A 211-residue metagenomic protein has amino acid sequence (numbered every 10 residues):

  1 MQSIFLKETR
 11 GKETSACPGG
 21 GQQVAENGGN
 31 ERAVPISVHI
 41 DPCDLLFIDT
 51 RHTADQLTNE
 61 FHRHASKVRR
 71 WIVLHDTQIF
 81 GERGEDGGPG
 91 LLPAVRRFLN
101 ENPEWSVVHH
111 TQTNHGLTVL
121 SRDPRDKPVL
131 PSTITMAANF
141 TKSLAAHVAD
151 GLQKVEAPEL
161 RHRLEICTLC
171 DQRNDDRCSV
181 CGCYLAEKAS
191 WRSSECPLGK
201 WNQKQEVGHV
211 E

Functional and structural regions predicted by a protein language model:
M1-D126: S-adenosylmethionine/decaboxylated-SAM
K127-E211: Cysteine-centered metal-binding/redox modules
